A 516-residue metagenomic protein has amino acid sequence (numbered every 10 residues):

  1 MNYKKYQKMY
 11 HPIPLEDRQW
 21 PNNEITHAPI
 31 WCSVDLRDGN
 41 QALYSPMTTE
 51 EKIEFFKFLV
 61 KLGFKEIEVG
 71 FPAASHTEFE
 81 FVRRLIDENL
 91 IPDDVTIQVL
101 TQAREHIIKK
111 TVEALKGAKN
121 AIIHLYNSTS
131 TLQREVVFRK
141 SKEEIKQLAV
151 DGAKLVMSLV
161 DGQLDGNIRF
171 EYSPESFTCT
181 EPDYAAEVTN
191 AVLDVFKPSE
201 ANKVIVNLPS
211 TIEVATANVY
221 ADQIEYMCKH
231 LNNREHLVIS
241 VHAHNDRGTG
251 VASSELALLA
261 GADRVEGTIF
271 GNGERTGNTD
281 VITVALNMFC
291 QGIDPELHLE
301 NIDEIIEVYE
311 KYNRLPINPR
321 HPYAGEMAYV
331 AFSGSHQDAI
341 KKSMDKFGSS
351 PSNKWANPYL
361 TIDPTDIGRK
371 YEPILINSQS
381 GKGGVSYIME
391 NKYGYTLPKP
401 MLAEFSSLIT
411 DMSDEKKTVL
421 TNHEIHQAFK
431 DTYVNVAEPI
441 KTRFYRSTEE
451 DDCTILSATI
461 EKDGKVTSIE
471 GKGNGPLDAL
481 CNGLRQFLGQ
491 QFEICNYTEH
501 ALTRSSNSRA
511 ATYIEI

Functional and structural regions predicted by a protein language model:
M1-D35, G292-E470, S506-A511: A mid-to-C-terminal "edge-of-domain" accessory segment
M1-E105, G368, P373-K382, S386: N-terminal capping/small domains of soluble enzymes
Y3, W31, M47-K65, V82 (+5 more regions): Alpha/beta enzyme core
D38, A42-L43, P72-H76, S130-L132 (+5 more regions): Short, small-residue-enriched loops and turns at beta-alpha junctions that line or gate enzyme active sites
L100, H124-S128, H242: Short beta-strand segments
C179-A185, V219, S254-A257, D414-V419 (+1 more regions): Short glycine/threonine-rich loop-to-helix capping motif typified by GTGT followed within a few residues by an Asp-Pro
I212-F347: Catalytic alpha/beta core domains of metabolic enzymes, predominantly
Y445-T454, G471-I516: A conserved regulatory-domain signal marking ACT and ACT-like small-molecule sensing domains and adjacent regulatory
